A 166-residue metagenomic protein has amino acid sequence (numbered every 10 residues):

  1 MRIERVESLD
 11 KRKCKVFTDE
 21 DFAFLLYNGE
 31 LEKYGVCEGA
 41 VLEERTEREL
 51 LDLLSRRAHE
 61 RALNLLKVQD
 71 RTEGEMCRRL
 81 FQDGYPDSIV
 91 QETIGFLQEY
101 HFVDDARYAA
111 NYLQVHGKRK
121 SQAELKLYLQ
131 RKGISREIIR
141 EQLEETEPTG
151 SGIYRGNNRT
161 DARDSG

Functional and structural regions predicted by a protein language model:
M1-G166: An alpha-helical, amphipathic repeat domain used for nucleic-acid recognition, typified by the mTERF helical solenoid
